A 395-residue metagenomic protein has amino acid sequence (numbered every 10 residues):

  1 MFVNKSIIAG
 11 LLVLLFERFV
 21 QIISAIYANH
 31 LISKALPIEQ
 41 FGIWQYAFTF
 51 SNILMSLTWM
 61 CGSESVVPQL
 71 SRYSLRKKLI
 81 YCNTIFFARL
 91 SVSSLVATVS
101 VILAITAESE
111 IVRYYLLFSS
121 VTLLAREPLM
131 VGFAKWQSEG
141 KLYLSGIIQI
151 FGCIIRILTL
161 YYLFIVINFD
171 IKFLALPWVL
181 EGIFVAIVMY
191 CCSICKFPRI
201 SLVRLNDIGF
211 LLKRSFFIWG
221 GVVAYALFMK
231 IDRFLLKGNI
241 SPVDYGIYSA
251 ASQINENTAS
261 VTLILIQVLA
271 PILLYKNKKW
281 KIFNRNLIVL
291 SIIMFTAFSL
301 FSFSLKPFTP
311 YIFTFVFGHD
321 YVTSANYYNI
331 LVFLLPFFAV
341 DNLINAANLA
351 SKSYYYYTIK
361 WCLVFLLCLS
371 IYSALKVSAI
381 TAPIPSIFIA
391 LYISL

Functional and structural regions predicted by a protein language model:
M1-V3, I7, L117, Y143 (+4 more regions): Interhelical loop/hinge segments that connect adjacent transmembrane helices in multipass membrane
V3-S63, I157, F216-V243, A390: Signature of the first transmembrane helix
N4, Q69, S74, A125-I148 (+1 more regions): Membrane-interface junctions at transmembrane-helix termini in multi-pass inner-membrane proteins
A9-Q21, A47, N52-A104, Y114 (+2 more regions): Membrane-water interface segments that mark the loop-to-transmembrane alpha-helix transition
N29-H30, T58-L75, S138, N255-W280 (+1 more regions): Helix-loop junctions and terminal segments of transmembrane helices in multi-pass membrane transport/translocation
F48-S56, Y225, Y248-Q267, A297-F301 (+1 more regions): Transmembrane helix-bundle signature of multi-pass secondary active exporters and lipid flippases
L103-S119, P242, K306-P336: Interfacial segments at transmembrane-helix termini and the short loops linking adjacent helices
L117, G146-C195, L363-L367, S378-L395: Hydrophobic alpha-helical transmembrane segments
